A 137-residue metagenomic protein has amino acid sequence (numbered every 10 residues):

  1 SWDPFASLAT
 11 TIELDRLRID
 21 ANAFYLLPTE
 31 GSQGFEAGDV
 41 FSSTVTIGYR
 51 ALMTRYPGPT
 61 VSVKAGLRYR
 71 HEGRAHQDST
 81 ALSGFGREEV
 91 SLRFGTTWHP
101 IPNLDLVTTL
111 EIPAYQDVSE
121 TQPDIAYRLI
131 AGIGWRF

Functional and structural regions predicted by a protein language model:
S1-G38: Outer-membrane pore/translocation modules
G34-F137: Outer membrane beta-barrel transmembrane domains
